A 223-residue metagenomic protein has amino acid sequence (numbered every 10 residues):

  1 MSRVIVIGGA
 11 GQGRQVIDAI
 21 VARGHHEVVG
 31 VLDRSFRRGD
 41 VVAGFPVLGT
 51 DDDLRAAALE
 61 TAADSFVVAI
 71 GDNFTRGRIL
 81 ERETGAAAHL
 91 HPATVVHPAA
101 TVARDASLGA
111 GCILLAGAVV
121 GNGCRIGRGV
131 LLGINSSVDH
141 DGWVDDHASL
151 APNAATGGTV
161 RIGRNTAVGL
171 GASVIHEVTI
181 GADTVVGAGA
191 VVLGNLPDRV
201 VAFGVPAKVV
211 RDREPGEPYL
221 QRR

Functional and structural regions predicted by a protein language model:
M1-F45, D51, R55-A58, L90: Hydrophobic, well-ordered beta-alpha structural blocks that scaffold small-molecule cofactor pockets
G8, F66, P92, D139-H140: Generic structural signal for conserved hydrophobic packing positions in ordered secondary structure
Q12, G71-F74, K208: Short glycine-rich anion-binding loops that position phosphate/pyrophosphate groups of nucleotides and phosphorylated
I17-A19, R78-R82, I126-G127, P197-D198 (+1 more regions): Short amphipathic alpha-helical segments
A22-R23, E83-A86, A148, P218-L220: Glycine-rich, phosphate-binding/catalytic loops in enzymes
R38-T101: Phosphate-bearing ligand-interacting subdomains that bind or position ATP/ADP/UDP/GDP/NAD(P) or nucleotide-linked
T94-F203, A207-V210: Structural signal for interior beta-strand "rungs" in well-ordered beta-sheet cores of soluble enzyme domains
V205-R223: …primarily DNA-binding HTH/wHTH and HhH modules…
